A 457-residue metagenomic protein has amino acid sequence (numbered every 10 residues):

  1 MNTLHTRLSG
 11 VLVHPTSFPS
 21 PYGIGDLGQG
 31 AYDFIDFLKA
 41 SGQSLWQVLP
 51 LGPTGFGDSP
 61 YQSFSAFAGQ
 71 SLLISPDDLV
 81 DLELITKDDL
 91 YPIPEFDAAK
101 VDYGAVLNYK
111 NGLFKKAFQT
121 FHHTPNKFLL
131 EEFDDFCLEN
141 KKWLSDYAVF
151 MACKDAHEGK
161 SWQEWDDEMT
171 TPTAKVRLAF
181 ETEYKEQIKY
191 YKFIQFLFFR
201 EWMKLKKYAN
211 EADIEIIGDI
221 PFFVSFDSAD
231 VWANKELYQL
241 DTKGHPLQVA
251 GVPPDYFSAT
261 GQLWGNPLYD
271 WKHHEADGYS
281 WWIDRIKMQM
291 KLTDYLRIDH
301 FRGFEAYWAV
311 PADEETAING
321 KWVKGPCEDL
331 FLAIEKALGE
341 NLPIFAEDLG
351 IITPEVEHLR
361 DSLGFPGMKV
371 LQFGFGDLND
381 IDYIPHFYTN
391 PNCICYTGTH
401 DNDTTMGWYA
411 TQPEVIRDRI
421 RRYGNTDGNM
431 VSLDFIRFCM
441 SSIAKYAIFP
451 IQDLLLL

Functional and structural regions predicted by a protein language model:
M1-S20, D36: Generic start-of-chain signal for non-secretory N-termini
N2-H5, H14, G57-Q195, F199 (+2 more regions): Alpha-amylase-like alpha-glycosidases and glucanotransferases acting on alpha-linked glucans and related
L4, Q29-T54, L292-T293: Catalytic domains of carbohydrate-active enzymes, especially glycoside hydrolases
V11-V13, D26, V48: Active-site-adjacent substrate/metal-binding segments within catalytic domains of carbohydrate-active enzymes
F34, L205, V356: Aromatic/hydrophobic pocket-lining residues that form π-stacking "cages" and hydrophobic walls in ligand
K39, W202-A212, E335-G339, R360-D361: Surface-exposed amphipathic alpha-helices with a cationic face
L49, E215-I217, P221, Y295 (+1 more regions): Outer-envelope exported proteins of Gram-negative bacteria
Y191-V224: Conserved, well-ordered alpha-helix/loop/beta-strand core segments that scaffold catalytic motifs
